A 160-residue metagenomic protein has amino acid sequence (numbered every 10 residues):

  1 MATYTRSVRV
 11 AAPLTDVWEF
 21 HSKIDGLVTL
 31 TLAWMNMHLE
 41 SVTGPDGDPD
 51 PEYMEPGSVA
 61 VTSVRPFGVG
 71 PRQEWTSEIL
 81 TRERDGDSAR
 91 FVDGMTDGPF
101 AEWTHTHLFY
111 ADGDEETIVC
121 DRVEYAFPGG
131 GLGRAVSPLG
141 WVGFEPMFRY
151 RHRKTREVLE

Functional and structural regions predicted by a protein language model:
M1-P51: Hydrophobic ligand-binding cavity/cleft-lining segments
T3-T5, R72-T76, A101-T106: Short, surface-exposed coil-to-beta transition loops
V10-A12, V64-G68, E83, P99 (+1 more regions): Beta-strand elements of well-folded, non-transmembrane domains
P13-L14, L80-S88, L108-I118: A short, structured loop/turn motif at beta-sheet edges
D16-H21, L27, I79, V119-D121 (+1 more regions): Hydrophobic pocket/interface hotspot
H38-L39, R156-E160: Short, highly charged C-terminal tails/helix-capping segments
L39-D97: Glycine-rich portal/gate segments that line the openings of hydrophobic small-molecule binding cavities
V92-P146: Beta-strand/loop substructures that line and gate deep hydrophobic ligand-binding cavities in soluble
